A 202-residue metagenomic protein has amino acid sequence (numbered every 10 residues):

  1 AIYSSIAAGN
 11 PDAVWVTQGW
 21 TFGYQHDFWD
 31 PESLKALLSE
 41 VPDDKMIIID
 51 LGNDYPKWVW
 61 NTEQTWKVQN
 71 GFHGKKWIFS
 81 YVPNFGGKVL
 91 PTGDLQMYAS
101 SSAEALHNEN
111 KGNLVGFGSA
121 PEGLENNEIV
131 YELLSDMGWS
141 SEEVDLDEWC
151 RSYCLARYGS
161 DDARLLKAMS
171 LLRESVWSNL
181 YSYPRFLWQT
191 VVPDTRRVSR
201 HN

Functional and structural regions predicted by a protein language model:
A1-A168, R173, S199-R200: Catalytic-core regions of glycoside hydrolase
R173-N202: C-terminal functional modules
